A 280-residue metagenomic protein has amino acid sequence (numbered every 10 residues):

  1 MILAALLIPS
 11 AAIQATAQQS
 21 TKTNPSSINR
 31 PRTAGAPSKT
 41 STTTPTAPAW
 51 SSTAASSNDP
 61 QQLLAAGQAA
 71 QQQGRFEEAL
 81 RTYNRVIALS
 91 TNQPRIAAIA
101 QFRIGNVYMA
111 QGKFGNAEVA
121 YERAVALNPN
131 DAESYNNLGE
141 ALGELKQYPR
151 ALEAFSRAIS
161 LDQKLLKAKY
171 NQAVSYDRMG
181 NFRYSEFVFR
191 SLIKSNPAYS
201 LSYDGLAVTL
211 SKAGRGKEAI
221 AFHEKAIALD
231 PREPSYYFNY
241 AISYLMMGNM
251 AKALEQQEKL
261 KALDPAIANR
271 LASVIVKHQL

Functional and structural regions predicted by a protein language model:
I13-T91, A98-I99: N-terminal leader/linker segments that initiate helical-solenoid repeat arrays
S20-P37, T42-A54, F238-L280: Terminal, low-structured helical/coil segments at or just beyond the last alpha-helical repeat
Q62, I96, A100, S134 (+4 more regions): TPR alpha-solenoid repeat register
A65, I99, R103, N137 (+6 more regions): Canonical tetratricopeptide repeat
R75-R85, I96-I99, A110-R123, E144-R157 (+4 more regions): Structural signature of tandem alpha-helical TPR/SEL1-like repeats, specifically the intra-repeat loop/turn
L89-Q93, L127, L161, S195 (+2 more regions): Structural marker of alpha-solenoid helical repeat scaffolds
